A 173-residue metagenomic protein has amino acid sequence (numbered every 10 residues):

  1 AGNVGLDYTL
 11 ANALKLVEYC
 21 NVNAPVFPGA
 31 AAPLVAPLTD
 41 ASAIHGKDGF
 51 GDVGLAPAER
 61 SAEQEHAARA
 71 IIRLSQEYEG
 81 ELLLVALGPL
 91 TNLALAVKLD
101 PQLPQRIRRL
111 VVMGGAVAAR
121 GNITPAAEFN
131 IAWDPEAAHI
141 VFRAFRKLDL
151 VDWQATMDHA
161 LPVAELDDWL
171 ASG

Functional and structural regions predicted by a protein language model:
A1-G173: N-terminal acidic, glycine/proline-rich low-complexity segments
